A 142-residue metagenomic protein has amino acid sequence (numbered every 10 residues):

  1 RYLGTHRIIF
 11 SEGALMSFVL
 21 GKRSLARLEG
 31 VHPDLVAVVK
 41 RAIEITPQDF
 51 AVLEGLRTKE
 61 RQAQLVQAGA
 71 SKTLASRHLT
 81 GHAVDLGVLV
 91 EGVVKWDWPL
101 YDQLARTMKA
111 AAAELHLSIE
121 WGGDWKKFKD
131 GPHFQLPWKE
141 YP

Functional and structural regions predicted by a protein language model:
R1-I9: Extreme N-terminal basic, low-complexity initiation segments that serve as generic localization/processing leaders
I8-S11, D85: Low-complexity, charged, repeat-rich alpha-helical/coil interaction segments
F10-F50: Active-site acidic/histidine clusters and adjacent loop/turn architecture that either coordinate catalytic ions
L28-V31, K59-V66, Y101: Charged, low-complexity, helix-prone segments enriched in Lys/Glu/Asp/Gln
E29, K72-P142: Catalytic cores and adjacent binding grooves of peptidoglycan-active enzymes
V39-K40, Q62, A105, K109: Short glycine-/small-residue-rich flexible loop motifs, especially phosphate/cofactor-binding loops
R41-A68, E114, S118-G122: Extended, low-complexity, intrinsically disordered C-terminal regulatory tails of eukaryotic serine/threonine kinases
